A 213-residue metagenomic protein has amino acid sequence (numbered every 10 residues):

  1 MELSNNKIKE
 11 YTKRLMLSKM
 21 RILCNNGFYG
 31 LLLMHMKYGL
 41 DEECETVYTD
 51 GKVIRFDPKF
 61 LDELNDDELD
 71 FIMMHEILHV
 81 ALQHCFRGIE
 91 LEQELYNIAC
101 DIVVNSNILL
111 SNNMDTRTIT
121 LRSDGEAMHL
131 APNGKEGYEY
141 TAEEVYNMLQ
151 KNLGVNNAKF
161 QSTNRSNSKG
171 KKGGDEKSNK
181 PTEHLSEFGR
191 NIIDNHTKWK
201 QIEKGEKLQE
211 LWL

Functional and structural regions predicted by a protein language model:
M1-L69, M73, I77-M114: Basic/hydrophobic alpha-helical interface regions
N107-L213: Negatively charged
